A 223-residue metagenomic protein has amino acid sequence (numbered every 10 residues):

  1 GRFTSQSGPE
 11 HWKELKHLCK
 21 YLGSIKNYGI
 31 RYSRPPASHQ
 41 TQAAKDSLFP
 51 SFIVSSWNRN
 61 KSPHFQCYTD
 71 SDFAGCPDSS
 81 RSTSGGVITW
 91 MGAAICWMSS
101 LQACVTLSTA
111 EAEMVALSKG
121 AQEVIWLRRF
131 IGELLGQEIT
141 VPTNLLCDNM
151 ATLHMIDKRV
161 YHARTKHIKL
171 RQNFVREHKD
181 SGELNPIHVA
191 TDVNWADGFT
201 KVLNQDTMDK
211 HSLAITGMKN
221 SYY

Functional and structural regions predicted by a protein language model:
G1-T41, A190, G198-T200: C-terminal reverse transcriptase regions that engage the nucleic-acid substrate
R2-F3, H64, S100-Y223: RNase H-like nuclease module associated with reverse transcription
H11, G23, N58, R81 (+2 more regions): Active-site-proximal structural scaffolding
K20-S71, E138-I139: Structured nucleic-acid-interacting core domains from mobile-element enzymes and related host factors, especially RNase
S24-Y28, A94-W97, W126, F130-E133: Conserved helix-loop functional segments at active or binding sites
N27, S51-S55, D72-G75, Q102-A103 (+2 more regions): Eukaryotic intrinsically disordered and solvent-exposed regulatory patches
P35-S38, S71-A74, N149-T152, D192-N194: Short, internal active-site loops enriched in acidic
R59, H64-A110: RNase H-like nuclease fold core
